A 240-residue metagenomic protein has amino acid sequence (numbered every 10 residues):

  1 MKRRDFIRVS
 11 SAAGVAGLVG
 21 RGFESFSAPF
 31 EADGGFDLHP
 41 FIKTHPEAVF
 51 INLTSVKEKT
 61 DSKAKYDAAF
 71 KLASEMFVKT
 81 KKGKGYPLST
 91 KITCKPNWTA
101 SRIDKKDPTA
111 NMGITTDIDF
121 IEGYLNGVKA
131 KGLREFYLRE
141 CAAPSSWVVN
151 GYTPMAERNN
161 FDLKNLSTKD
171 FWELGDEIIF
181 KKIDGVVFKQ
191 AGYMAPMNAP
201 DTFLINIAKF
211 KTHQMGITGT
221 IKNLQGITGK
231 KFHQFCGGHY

Functional and structural regions predicted by a protein language model:
K2-Y240: N-terminal and secondary-structure boundary signal
